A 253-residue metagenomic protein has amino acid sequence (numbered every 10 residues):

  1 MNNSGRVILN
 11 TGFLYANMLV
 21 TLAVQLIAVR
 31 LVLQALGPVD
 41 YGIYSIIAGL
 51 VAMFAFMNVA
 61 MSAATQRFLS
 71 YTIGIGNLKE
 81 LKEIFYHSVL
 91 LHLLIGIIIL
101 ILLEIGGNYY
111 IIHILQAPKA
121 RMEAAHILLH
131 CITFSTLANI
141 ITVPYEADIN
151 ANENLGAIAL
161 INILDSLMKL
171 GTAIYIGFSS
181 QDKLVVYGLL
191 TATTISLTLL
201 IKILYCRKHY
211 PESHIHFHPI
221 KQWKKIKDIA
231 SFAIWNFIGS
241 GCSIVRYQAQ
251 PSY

Functional and structural regions predicted by a protein language model:
M1-V7, L184-G188, K202-Q248: Interhelical loop/hinge segments that connect adjacent transmembrane helices in multipass membrane
N2-R6, F54-H92, I111-L115, N150-G156: Transmembrane-helix boundary and interhelical linker motifs in polytopic inner-membrane proteins
S4-I8, F134-L164, I174, V185 (+1 more regions): Membrane-interface junctions at transmembrane-helix termini in multi-pass inner-membrane proteins
R6-Y71, L100, E104, K169-L170 (+1 more regions): Signature of the first transmembrane helix
M18, L22, A48-A52, H87 (+5 more regions): Residue-level recognition of pore/gate-forming positions within transmembrane alpha-helices of multi-pass
L100-K119: Short membrane-interface helical motifs at transmembrane helix boundaries in multi-pass membrane transporters
I105, P118-T142, A159-L160, L197 (+1 more regions): Alpha-helical transmembrane segments of multi-pass membrane proteins
H130, A159-Y210, D228-F232: Hydrophobic alpha-helical transmembrane segments
